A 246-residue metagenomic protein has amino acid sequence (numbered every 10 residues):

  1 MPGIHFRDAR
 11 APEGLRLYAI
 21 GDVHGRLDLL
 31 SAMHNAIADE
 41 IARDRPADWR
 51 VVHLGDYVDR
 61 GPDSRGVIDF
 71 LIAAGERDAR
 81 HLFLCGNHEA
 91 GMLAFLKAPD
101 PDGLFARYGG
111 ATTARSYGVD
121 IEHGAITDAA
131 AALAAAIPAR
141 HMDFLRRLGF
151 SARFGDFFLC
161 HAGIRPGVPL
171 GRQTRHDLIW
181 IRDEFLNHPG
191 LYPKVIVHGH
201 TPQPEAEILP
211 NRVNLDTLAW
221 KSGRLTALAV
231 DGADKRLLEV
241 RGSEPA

Functional and structural regions predicted by a protein language model:
M1-A32: Short glycine- and acidic-rich boundary segments immediately preceding or forming the N-terminal edge of structured
P2-E13, D234-A246: Alpha/beta-hydrolase fold catalytic core
G3-E13, A42, I72-E76, F150-R153 (+2 more regions): A short acidic-Thr-Gly-centered motif at the start of a beta-strand
G14, P46-D48, D78-R80, G155 (+1 more regions): A general structural motif
I20-G21, V52-G55, L82-G86, V195-T201 (+1 more regions): Active-site neighborhood of phospho(di)ester-bond hydrolases with catalytic His/Asp-centered motifs
H24-G25, D59, A90, I164 (+2 more regions): Short, glycine/acidic-enriched loop or turn micro-motifs at the edges of active sites
R26-R107: Core catalytic region of metal-dependent phosphoesterases/phosphodiesterases, especially metallo-beta-lactamase-like
K97, G103-N214, L218-R224, V230-P245: Acidic, His/Gly-enriched loop-helix segments that form or flank divalent-metal centers in metallo-dependent hydrolases
